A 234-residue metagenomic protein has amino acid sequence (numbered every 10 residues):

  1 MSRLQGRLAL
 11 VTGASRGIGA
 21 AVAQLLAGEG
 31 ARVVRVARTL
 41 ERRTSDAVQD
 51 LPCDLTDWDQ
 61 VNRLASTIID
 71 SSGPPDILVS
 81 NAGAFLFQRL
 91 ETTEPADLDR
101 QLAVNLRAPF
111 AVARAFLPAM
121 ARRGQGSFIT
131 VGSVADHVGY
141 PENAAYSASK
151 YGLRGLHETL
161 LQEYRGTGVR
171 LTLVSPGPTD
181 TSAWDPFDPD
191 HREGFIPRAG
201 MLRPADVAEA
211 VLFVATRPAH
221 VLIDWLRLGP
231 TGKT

Functional and structural regions predicted by a protein language model:
L8, S15-R16: Conserved glycine-rich cofactor-binding loop
E29-T44: Conserved glycine-rich Rossmann-like NAD(P)H-binding loop of the short-chain dehydrogenase/reductase
C53-R63, P95: The beta1-alpha1 cofactor-binding region of Rossmann-like NAD(H)/NADP(H)-dependent oxidoreductases
R89-L90, D97-D99: Substrate-binding pocket helix/loop in short-chain dehydrogenase/reductase
A113, S149: Active-site helix of classical SDR
S133: Residue(s) in the substrate-gating loop at a strand-loop-helix junction that position the organic substrate next
T167-V169, L173-V174, G194-T234: C-terminal helical subdomain
